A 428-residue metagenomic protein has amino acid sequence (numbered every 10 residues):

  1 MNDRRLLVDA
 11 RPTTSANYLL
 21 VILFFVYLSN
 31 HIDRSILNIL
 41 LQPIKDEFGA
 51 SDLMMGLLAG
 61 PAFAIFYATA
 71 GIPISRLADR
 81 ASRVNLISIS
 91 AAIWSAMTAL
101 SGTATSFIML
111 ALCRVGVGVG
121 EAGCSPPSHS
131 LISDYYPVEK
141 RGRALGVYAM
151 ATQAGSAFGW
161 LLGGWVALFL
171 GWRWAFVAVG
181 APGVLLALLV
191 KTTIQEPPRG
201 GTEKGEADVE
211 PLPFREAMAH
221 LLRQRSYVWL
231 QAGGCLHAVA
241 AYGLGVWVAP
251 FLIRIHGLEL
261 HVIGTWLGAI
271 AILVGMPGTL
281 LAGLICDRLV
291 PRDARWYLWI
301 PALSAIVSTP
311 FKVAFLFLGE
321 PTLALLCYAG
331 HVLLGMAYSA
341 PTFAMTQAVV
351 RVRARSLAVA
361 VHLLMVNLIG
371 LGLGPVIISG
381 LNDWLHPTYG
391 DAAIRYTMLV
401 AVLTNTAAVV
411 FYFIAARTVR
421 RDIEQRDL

Functional and structural regions predicted by a protein language model:
L6-T13, P198-Q231, I255: Juxtamembrane intracellular "pre-TM" segments in multi-pass secondary transporters
L37-N38, R225-L280, G335-S339, F343 (+1 more regions): Extracytoplasmic gate region of multi-pass secondary transporters
N38-T69: Extracellular/periplasmic helix-loop-helix junction of adjacent transmembrane segments in MFS-like secondary
G49, S82, T103-M109, P137 (+1 more regions): Helix-breaking motifs and short loop linkers at transmembrane-helix boundaries and internal kinks in secondary membrane
T69-T105: Conserved MFS/SLC helix-loop-helix module at the cytosolic interface between two early adjacent transmembrane helices
N85-A99, Y297-K312: Structural signature of the two symmetry-related core transmembrane helices
C113-A154: Cytoplasmic helix-loop-helix junction between adjacent transmembrane helices in 12-TM secondary transporters
Y148-T192, E196: Helix-loop-helix hairpin linking two adjacent transmembrane segments in secondary transporters
